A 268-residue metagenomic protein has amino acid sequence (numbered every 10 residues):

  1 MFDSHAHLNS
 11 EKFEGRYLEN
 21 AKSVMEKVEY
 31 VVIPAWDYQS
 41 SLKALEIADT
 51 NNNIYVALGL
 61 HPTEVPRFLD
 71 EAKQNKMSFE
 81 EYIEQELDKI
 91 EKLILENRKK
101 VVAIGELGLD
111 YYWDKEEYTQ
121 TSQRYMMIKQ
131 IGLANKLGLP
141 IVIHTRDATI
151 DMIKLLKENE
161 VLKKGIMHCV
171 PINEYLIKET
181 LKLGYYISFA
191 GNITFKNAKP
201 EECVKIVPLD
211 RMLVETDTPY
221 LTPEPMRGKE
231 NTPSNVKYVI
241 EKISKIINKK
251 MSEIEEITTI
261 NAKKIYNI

Functional and structural regions predicted by a protein language model:
M1-I268: Mid-domain alpha/beta scaffold segments of enzyme catalytic cores
